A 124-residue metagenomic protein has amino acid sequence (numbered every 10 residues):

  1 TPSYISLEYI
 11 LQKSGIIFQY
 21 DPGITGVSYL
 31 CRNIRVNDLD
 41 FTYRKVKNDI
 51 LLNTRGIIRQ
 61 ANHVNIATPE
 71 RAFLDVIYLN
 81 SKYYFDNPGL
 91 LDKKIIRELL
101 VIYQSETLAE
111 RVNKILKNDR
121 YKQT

Functional and structural regions predicted by a protein language model:
T1-I50: Short gly/ser-rich loop at a beta-strand->alpha-helix junction or flexible surface loop bordering the NTP-binding
T54-T124: Hydrophobic alpha-helical interaction segments
